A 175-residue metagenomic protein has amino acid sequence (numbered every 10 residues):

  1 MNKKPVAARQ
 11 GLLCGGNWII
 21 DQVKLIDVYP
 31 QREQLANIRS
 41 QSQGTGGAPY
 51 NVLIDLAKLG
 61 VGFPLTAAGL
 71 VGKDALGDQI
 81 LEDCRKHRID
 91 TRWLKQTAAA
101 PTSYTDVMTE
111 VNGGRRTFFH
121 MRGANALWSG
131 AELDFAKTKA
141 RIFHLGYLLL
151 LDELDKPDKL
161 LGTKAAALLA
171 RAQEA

Functional and structural regions predicted by a protein language model:
M1-I20, L70, L81-Q96, A100 (+1 more regions): Ribokinase/PfkB-type carbohydrate-kinase core domain
M1-I89, L151: Glycine-rich phosphate/adenosyl-contacting loop at the front of the ribokinase-like
S40-S42, S103, S129: Generic serine detector
